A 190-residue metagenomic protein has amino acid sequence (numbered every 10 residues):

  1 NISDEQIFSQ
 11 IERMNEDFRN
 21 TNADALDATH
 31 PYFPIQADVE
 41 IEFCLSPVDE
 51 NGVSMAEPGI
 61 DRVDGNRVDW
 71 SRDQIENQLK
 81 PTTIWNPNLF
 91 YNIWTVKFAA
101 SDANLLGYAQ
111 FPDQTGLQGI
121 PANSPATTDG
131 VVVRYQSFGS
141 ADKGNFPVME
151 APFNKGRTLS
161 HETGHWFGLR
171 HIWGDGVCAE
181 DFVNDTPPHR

Functional and structural regions predicted by a protein language model:
N1: Acidic/histidine-rich, surface-exposed loop or edge segments in extracytoplasmic proteins
D4-F8: …and closely analogous acidic/polar surface helices at protein-protein or active-site interfaces in A-domain-like
E12-R190: Metzincin-family zinc-dependent endopeptidase catalytic domain
